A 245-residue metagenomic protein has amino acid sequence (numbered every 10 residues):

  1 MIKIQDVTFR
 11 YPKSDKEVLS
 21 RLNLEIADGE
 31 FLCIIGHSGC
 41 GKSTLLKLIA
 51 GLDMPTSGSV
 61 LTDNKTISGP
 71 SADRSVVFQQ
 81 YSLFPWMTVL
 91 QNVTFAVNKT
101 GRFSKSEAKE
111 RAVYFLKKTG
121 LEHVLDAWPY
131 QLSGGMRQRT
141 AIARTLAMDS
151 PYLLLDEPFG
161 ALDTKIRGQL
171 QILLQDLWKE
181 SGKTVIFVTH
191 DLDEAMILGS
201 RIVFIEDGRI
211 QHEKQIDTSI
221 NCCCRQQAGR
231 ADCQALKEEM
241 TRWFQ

Functional and structural regions predicted by a protein language model:
I35-H37: The feature captures the beta-strand-to-loop junction immediately N-terminal to the Walker
A50: Helix-to-loop junction immediately C-terminal to a conserved catalytic motif
G58-P70: Conserved ABC transporter NBD signature motif
V77, I142: Hydrophobic anchor residue at the start of the ABC signature
M87-F95: Short coil-to-helix segment of the ABC ATPase nucleotide-binding domain corresponding to the Q-loop/switch region
K105-V124, D176: Conserved ABC ATPase "signature" region
W128-L132, M136: Conserved ABC ATPase signature
A147-P151: A short, proline-enriched helix->beta-strand linker immediately N-terminal to the Walker B motif in ABC-type P-loop
